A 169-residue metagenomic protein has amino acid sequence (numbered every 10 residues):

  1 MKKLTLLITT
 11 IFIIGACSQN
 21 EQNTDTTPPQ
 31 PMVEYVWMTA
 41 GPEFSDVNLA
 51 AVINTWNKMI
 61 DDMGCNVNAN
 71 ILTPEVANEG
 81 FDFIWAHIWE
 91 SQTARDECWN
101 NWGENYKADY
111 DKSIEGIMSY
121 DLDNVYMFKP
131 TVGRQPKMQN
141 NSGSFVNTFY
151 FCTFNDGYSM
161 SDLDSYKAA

Functional and structural regions predicted by a protein language model:
L4-I14: Sec-dependent N-terminal signal peptides
C17-A169: Short S/T/G/P-rich N-terminal loop/turn motif that feeds into the first structured element of a domain
